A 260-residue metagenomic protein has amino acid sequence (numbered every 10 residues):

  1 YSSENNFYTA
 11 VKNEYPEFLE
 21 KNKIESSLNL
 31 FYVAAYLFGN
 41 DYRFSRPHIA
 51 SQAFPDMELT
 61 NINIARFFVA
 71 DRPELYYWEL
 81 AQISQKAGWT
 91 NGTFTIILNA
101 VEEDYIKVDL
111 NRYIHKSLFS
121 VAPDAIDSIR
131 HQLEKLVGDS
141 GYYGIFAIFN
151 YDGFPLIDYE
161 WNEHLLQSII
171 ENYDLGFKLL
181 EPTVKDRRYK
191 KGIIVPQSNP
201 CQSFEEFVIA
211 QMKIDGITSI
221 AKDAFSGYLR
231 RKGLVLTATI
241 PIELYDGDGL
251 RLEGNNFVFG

Functional and structural regions predicted by a protein language model:
Y1-G260: C-terminal non-catalytic scaffold/interaction domains in large multidomain proteins
